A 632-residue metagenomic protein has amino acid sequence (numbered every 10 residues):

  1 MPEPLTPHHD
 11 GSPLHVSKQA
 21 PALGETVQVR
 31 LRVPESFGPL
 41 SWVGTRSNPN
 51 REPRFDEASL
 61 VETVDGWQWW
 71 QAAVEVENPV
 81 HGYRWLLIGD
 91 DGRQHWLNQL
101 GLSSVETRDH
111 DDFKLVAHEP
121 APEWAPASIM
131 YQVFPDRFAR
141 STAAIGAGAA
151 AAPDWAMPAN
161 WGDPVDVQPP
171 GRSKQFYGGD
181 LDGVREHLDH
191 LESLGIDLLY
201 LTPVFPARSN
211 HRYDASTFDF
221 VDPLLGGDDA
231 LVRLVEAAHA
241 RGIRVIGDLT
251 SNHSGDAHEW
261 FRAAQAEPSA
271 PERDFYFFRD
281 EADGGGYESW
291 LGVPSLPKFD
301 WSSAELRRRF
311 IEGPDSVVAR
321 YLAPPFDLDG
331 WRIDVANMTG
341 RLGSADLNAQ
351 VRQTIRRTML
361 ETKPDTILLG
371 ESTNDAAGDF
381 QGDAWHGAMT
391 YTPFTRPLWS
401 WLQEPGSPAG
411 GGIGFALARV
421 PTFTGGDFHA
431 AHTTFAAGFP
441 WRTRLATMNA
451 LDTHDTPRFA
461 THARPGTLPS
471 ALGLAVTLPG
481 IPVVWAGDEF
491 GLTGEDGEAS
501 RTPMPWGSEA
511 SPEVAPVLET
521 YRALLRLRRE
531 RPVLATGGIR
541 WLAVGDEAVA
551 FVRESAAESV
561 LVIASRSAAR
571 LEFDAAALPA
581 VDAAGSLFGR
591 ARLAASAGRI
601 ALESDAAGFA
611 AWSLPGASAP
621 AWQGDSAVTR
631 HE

Functional and structural regions predicted by a protein language model:
E3-S12, V16-K18, V27, L31 (+5 more regions): Active-site and adjacent substrate-binding regions of carbohydrate-active enzymes
S36-P39: Extracellular acidic loop/turn motifs
P49-P53: Short, solvent-exposed loop/linker segments at beta-strand-coil boundaries, enriched for Pro/Gly and Ser/Thr
P79-Y83: Exposed beta-strand face motif in extracellular beta-rich ectodomains
